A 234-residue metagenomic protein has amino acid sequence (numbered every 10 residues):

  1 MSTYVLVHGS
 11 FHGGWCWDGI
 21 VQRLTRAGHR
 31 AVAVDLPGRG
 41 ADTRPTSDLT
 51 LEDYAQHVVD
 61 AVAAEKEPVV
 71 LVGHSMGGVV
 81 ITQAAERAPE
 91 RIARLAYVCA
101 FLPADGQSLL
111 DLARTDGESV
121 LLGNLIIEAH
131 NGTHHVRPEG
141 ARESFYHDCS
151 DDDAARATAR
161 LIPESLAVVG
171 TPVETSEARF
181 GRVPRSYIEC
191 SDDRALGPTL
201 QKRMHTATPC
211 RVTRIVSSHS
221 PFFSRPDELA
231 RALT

Functional and structural regions predicted by a protein language model:
S2-T43, K66-V69: Conserved HGGG/HGGXW glycine-rich cap/lid loop of the alpha/beta-hydrolase fold
R30, L36-V70, E86-R87, L110-R114: Active-site loop/oxyanion-hole signature of alpha/beta-hydrolase fold enzymes
L71-G73, V98: Short beta-strand immediately N-terminal to the catalytic nucleophile in serine-hydrolase-like folds
G73-G77, I81: Gly/Ala-rich beta-loop-alpha elbow adjacent to hydrolase catalytic centers
E86, E90-P138, S165-V169, E174 (+1 more regions): Flexible "cap/lid" loop of the alpha/beta hydrolase fold
L95, P184-D193: Conserved strand-to-loop "acid loop" that flanks and positions the catalytic carboxylate
C190-V216, F223: Conserved loop-alpha-helix segment in the C-terminal half of the alpha/beta-hydrolase fold that carries the catalytic
F223-T234: Post-His helix in hydrolase/transferase enzymes
